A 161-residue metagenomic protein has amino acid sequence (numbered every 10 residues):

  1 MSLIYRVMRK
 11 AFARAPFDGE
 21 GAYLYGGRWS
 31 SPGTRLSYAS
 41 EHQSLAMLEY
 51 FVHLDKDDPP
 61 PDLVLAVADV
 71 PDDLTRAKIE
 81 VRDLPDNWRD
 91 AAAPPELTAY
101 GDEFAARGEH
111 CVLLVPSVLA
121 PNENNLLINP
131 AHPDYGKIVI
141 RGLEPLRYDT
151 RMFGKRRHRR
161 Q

Functional and structural regions predicted by a protein language model:
M1, E20-G26: Short amphipathic alpha-helical segments, especially helix-boundary/capping motifs
S2-D18, S31, P59-Q161: Active-site and NAD+-binding cores of ADP-ribose-processing enzymes
F12, V52-D55: Generic secondary-structure signature for well-ordered alpha-helical cores
A22, V52-H53, T98: Glycine-rich, charged/polar anion/phosphate-binding loops that engage phosphate groups from diverse ligands
L24-W29, D57-D58: Short, flexible, solvent-exposed loop/turn segments with mixed acidic/basic and small polar residues
G26, L48, L65-D69: A sequence-level detector of short, solvent-exposed, charge-rich linear segments
W29-H53, L127-A131: Extended catalytic/binding region for NAD+/ADP-ribose chemistry, centered on the ART fold
